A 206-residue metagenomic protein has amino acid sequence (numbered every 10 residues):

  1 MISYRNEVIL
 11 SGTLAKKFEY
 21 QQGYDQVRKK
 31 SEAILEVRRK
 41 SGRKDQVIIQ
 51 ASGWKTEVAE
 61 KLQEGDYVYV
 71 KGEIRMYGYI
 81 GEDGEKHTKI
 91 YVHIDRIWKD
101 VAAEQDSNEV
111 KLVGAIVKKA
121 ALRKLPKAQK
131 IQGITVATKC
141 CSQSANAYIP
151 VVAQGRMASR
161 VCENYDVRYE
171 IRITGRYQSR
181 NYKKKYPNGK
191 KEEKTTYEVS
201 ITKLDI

Functional and structural regions predicted by a protein language model:
M1-I206: Single-stranded nucleic acid-binding surfaces, predominantly the OB-fold ssDNA-binding core
